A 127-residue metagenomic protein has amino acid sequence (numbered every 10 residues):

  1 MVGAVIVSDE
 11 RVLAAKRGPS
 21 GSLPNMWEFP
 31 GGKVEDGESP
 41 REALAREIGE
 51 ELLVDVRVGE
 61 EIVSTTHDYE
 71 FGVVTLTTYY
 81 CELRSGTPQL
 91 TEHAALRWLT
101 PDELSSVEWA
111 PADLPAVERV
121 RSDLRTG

Functional and structural regions predicted by a protein language model:
M1-V12, K33: Conserved N-terminal beta-strand and adjoining loop/helix that marks the start of the Nudix/MutT-like hydrolase domain
V2, E10, V74-T77, A94: Change "...and in nucleic-acid phosphodiester-cleaving endonucleases..." to "...and in nucleic-acid processing enzymes
I6-V7, A14, C81-L83, W98: Conserved hydrophobic "DFG−1" position in protein kinase catalytic cores
L13, E35, S105: Nucleotide phosphate-binding site architecture
S22-P24, L83, P88-G127: Nudix hydrolase/Nudix homology domain
F29-E61, T100: The catalytic Nudix box helix
D55-V56, T65-Q89, R97: Active-site-adjacent beta-strand/loop module that shapes the phosphate/pyrophosphate-binding cleft
